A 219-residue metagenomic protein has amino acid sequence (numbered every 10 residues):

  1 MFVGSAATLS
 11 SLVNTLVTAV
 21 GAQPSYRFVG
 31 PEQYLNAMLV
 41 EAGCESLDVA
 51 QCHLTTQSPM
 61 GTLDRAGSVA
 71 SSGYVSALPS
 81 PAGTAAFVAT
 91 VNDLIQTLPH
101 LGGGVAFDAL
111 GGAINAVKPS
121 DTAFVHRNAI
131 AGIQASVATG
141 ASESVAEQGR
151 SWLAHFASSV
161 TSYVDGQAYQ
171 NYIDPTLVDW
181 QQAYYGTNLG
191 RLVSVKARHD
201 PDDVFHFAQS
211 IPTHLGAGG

Functional and structural regions predicted by a protein language model:
M1-G219: Soluble FAD-dependent oxygen oxidases
